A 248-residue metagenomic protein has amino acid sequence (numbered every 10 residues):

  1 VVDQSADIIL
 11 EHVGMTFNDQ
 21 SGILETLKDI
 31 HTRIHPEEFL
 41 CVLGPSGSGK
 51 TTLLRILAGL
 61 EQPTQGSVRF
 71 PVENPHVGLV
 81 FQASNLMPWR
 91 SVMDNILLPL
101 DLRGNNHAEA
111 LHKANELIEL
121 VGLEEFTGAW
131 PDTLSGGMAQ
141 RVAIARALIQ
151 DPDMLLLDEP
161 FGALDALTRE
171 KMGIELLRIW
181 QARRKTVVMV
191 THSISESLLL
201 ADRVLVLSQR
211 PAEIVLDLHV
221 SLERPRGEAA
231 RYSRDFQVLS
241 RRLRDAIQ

Functional and structural regions predicted by a protein language model:
L43-P45: The feature captures the beta-strand-to-loop junction immediately N-terminal to the Walker
A58: Helix-to-loop junction immediately C-terminal to a conserved catalytic motif
R90-L97: Short coil-to-helix segment of the ABC ATPase nucleotide-binding domain corresponding to the Q-loop/switch region
L97, D101, A108-F126, R178: Conserved ABC ATPase "signature" region
W130-L134, M138: Conserved ABC ATPase signature
I144: Hydrophobic anchor residue at the start of the ABC signature
I149-D153: A short, proline-enriched helix->beta-strand linker immediately N-terminal to the Walker B motif in ABC-type P-loop
